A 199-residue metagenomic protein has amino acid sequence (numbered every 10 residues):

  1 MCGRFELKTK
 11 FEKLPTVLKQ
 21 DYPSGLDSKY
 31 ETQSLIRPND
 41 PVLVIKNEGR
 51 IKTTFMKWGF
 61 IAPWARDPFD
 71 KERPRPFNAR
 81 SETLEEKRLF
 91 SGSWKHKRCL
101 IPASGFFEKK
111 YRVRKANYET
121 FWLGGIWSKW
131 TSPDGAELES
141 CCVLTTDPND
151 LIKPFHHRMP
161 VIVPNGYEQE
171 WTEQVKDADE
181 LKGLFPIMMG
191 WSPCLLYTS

Functional and structural regions predicted by a protein language model:
M1-S199: Short linear sequence motif anchored by a di-proline
